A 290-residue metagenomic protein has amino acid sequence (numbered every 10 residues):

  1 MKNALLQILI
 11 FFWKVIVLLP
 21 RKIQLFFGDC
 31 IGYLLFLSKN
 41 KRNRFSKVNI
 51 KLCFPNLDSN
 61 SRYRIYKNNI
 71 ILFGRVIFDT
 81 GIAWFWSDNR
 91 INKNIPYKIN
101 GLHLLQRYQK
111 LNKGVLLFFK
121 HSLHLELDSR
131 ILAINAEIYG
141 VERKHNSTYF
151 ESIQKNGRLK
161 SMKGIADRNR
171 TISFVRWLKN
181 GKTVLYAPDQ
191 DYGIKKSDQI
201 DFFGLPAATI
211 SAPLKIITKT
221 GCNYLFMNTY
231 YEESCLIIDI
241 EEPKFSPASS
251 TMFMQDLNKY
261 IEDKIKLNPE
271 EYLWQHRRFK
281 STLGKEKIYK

Functional and structural regions predicted by a protein language model:
M1-L116, I153-N156: Membrane-anchoring hydrophobic helices of lipid-metabolizing enzymes
S38, Q106-L111, I134-N135, N169-K290: Non-catalytic C-terminal accessory region of glycerolipid acyltransferases and related lyso-lipid remodeling enzymes
V48, R130, N156, K215 (+1 more regions): Surface-exposed charge patches
Y63, E151, T251-M254: Short, structured helix-loop boundary elements
I91-Y97, R143, K160-I165, F202-G204 (+1 more regions): Short, flexible loop segments at the rims of nucleotide/cofactor-binding pockets, characterized by
L111-R168, I194-K196, P206: Catalytic core of membrane glycerolipid acyltransferases/transacylases, capturing the structured, soluble-facing
